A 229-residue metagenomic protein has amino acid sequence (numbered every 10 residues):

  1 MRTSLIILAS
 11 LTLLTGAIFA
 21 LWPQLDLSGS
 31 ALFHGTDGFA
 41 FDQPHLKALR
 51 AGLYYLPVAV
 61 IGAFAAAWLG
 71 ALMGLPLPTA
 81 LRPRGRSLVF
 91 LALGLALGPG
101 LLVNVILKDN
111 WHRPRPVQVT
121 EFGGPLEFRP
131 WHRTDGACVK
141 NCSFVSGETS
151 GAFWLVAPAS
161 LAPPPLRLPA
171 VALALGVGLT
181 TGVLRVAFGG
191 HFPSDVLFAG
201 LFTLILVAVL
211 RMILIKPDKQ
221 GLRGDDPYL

Functional and structural regions predicted by a protein language model:
M1-W68, K108-R115, T120, E127: N-terminal transmembrane-helix/juxtamembrane module of multi-pass inner/ER membrane proteins
R2-T12, F128-L229: Membrane-embedded catalytic cores of phosphoryl/pyrophosphoryl-handling enzymes
T15-A20, A96-L101, G176-V186: Aromatic-anchored segments of alpha-helical transmembrane domains
A20-L25, L101-I106, F188, L204-V209: Transmembrane alpha-helix boundary/anchor motif
L21-W22, A66-A80, A159-L166, V209-I215: Structural signal for the C-terminal ends of transmembrane alpha-helices and the immediately following loop
F41-Y55, T79-P83, A162-P169: Juxtamembrane loop-transmembrane helix junctions in multi-pass integral membrane proteins, especially the extracellular
L53-I61, V89, S194, F198: Alpha-helical transmembrane segments of integral membrane proteins, emphasizing hydrophobic/aromatic residues
G70-N110, V171: Interfacial segments of alpha-helical transmembrane regions
